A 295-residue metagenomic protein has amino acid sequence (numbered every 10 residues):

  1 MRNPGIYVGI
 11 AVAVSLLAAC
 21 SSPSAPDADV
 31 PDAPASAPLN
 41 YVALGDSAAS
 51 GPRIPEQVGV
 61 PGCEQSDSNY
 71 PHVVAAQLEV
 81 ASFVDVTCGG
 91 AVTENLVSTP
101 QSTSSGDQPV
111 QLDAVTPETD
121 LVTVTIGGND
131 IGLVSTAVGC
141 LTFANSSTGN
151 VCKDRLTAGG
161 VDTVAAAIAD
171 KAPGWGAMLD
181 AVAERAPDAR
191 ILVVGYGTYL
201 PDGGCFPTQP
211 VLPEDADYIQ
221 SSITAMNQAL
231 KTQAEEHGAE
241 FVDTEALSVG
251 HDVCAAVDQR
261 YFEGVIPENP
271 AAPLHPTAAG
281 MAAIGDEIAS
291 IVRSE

Functional and structural regions predicted by a protein language model:
M1-V12, Q108, A167-K171: N-terminal export and membrane-targeting signals
V8, L17-N40: C-terminal region of N-terminal signal peptides and the immediate post-cleavage residues of exported proteins
L39-Q57, P61, I131: Catalytic nucleophile-elbow at a beta strand-turn-alpha helix junction centered on a G-D-S/GDSL motif, marking
S47-S50, C88-E94, G128-G132, G197-P201 (+1 more regions): Solvent-exposed loop/turn segments at secondary-structure junctions within structured extracellular/periplasmic domains
Q57-P173: Conserved SGNH/GDSL esterase-like catalytic core that processes O-acyl groups on lipids and polysaccharides
A75-E79, Q101, T116-D120, A177-P187 (+2 more regions): Sec-exported extracytoplasmic/periplasmic mature domains
L121-V124, S147-R185, L192, Y196-F241: Conserved N-terminal glycine/acidic-rich loop preference
Y196-E295: Catalytic His-Asp segment of secreted/periplasmic serine-dependent ester chemistry enzymes
